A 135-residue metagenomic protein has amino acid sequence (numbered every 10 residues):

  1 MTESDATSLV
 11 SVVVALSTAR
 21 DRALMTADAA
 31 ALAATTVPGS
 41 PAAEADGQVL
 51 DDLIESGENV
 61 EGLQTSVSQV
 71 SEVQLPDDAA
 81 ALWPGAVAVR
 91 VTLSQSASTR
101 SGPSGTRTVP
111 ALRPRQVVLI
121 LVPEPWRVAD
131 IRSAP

Functional and structural regions predicted by a protein language model:
M1-E61: Core segments of small alpha/beta cavity-forming domains
T2, A27, D46, Q64-V67 (+2 more regions): General "foldedness" signal
D52-D78: A short, amphipathic edge element
Q74-P135: Exposed beta-sheet edge and beta->alpha loop/turn motif
